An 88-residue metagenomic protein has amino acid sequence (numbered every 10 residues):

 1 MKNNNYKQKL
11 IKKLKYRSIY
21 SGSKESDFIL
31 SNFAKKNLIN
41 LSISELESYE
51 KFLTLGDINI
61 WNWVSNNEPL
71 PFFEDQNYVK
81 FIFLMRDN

Functional and structural regions predicted by a protein language model:
K2-L46, E50-N88: Positively charged, polar, low-complexity stretches
